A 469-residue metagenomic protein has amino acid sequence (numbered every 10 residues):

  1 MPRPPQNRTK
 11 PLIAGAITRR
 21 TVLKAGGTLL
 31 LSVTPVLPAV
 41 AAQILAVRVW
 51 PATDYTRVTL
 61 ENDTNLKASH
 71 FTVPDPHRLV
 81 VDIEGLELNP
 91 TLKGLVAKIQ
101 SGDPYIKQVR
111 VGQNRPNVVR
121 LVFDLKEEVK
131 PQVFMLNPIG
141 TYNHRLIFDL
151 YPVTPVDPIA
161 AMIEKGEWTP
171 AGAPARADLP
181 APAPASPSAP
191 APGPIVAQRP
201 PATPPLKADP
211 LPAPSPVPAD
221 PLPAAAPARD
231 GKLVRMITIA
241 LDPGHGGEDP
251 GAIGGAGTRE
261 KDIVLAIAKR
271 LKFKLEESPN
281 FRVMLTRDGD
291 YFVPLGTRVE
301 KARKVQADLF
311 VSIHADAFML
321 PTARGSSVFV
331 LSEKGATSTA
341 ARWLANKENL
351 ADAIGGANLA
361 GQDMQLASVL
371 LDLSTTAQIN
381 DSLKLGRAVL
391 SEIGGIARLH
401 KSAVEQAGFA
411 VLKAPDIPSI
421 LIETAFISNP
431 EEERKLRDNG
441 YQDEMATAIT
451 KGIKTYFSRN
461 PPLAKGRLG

Functional and structural regions predicted by a protein language model:
P2-T238: Signal-peptide-cleaved, periplasmic/extracellular N-terminal interaction regions immediately downstream of the signal
R57-E61, R78-D82, Q108-G112, R120-D124 (+8 more regions): Soluble periplasmic/extracytoplasmic beta-strand elements of cell-envelope proteins
L66, V129-P131, G247, A317 (+1 more regions): Glycine-rich nucleotide phosphate-binding loop and flanking beta-alpha elements of Rossmann-like dinucleotide-binding
A68, L309, M319, L370-G469: Active-site-adjacent mobile loop/cap segments within catalytic or ligand-binding domains
S69-H70, P90-T91, E248-A252, P430: Short, solvent-exposed loop/turn elements at domain surfaces
L86-L88, G244-E248, N280, A425-N429: Short connector loops/turns at beta-strand edges and beta->alpha or beta->beta junctions
G193-R199, P204-M364, T375-R387, R434 (+3 more regions): Catalytic-core regions of hydrolytic enzymes
